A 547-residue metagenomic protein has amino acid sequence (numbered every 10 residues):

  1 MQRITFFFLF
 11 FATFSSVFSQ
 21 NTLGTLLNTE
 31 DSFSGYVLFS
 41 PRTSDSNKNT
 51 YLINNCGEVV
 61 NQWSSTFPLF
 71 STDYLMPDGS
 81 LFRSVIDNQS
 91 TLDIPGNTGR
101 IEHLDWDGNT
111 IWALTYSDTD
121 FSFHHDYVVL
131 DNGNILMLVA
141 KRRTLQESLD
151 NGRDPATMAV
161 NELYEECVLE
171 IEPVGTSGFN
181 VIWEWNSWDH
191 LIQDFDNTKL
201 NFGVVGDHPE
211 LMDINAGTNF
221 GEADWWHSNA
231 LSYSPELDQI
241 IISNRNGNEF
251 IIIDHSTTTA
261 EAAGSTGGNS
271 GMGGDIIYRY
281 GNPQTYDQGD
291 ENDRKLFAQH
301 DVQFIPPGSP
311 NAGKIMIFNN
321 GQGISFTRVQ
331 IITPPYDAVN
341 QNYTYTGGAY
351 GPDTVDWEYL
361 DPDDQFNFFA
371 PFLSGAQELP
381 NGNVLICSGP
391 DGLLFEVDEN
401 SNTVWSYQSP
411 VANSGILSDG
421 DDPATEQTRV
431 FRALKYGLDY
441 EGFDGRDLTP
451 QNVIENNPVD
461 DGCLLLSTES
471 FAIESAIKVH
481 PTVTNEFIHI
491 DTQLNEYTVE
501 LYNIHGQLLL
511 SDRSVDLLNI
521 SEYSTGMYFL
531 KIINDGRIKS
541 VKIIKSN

Functional and structural regions predicted by a protein language model:
M1-I4, K545: Positively charged n-region of N-terminal signal peptides that target proteins for export
I4-F14: Sec-dependent N-terminal signal peptides
I4-T5, P423-E426, R513: Generic extreme N-terminus detector
S15, N54-N55, E469-N547: C-terminal outer-membrane/trafficking sorting elements
Q20-L466: Histidine-/acidic-rich catalytic cores in large beta-rich domains
